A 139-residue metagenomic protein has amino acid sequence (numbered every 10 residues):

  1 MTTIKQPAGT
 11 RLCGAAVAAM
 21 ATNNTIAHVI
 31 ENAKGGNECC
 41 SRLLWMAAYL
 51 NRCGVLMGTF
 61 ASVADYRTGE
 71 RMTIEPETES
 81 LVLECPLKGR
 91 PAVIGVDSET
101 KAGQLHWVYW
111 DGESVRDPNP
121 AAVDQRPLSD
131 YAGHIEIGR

Functional and structural regions predicted by a protein language model:
M1, G138-R139: Short intrinsically disordered terminal tails
M1-T59: Active-site nucleophile-adjacent alpha helix/oxyanion-hole segment immediately C-terminal to the catalytic cysteine
K34-G138: Conserved active-site-adjacent core of cysteine acyl-enzyme catalytic domains
